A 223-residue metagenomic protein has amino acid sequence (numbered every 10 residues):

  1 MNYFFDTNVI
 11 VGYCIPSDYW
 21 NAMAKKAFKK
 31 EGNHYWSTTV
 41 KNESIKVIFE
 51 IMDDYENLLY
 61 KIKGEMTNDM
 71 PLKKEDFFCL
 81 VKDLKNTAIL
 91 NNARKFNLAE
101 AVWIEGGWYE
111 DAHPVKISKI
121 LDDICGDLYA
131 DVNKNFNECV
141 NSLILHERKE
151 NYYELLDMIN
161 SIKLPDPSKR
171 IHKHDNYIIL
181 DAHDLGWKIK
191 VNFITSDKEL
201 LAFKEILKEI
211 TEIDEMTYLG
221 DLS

Functional and structural regions predicted by a protein language model:
M1-N2, L145-K149, L222: Short low-complexity stretches enriched in small and charged residues
M1-S37, I45-A93, E100: Short, well-structured N-terminal submotif of metal-dependent ribonuclease cores
F5, W36, K173, I194-T195: Short beta-strand scaffold positions
D6, S37, Y153-L156, Y218: A diffuse structural propensity rather than consistent per-protein peaks
V9, V40, I178, E199-L200: Alpha-helix capping/helix-boundary segments
E31, I51-Y55, K61-I62, Y152-I159 (+2 more regions): Charge-enriched interaction surfaces
L80-N192: Active-site neighborhoods of divalent-metal-dependent phosphate/nucleic-acid chemistry enzymes
S168-I171, I179, H183-S223: Acidic, PIN/NYN-like endoribonuclease modules and their adjacent C-terminal/linker elements
